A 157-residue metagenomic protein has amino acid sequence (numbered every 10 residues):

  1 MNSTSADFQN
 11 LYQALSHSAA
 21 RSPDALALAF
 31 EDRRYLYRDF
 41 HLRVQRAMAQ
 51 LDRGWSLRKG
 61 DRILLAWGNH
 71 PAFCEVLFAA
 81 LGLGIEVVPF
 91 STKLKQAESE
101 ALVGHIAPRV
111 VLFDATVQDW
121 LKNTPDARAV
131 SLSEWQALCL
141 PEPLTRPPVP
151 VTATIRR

Functional and structural regions predicted by a protein language model:
A6-F8, P23-D24, L144-R157: Conserved pre-ATP/AMP-binding loop-to-beta segment of ANL
Q13-Y37: AMP-dependent adenylate-forming
L15, E75-V76, L121: Aromatic/hydrophobic pocket-lining residues that form π-stacking "cages" and hydrophobic walls in ligand
R33, M48-L94: Conserved AMP-binding/adenylate-forming
G82-A153: Structural core segment of the AMP-binding/adenylate-forming
